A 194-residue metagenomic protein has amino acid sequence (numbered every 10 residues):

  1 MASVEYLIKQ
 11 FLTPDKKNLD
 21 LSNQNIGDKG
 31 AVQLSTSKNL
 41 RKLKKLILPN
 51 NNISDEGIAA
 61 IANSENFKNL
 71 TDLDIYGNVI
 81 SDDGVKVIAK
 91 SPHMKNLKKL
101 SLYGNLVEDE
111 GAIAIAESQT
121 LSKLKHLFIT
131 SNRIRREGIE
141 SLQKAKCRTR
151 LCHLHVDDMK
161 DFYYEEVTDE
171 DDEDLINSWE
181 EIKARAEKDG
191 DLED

Functional and structural regions predicted by a protein language model:
M1-L43: N-terminal segments that cap or nucleate solenoid repeat domains
A2-V4, Q24-V32, N52-A59, V79-K86 (+3 more regions): Short, solvent-exposed loop/turn at the beta-strand->alpha-helix junction within individual leucine-rich repeat
Y6, K16, K125-H126, R133-D194: C-terminal capping region of solenoid repeat domains
P14, K38-R41, E65-K68, P92-K95 (+2 more regions): Inter-repeat linker/turn residues at the boundaries of leucine-rich repeats
K17-L21, L43-L48, L70-I75, L97-L102 (+2 more regions): Conserved hydrophobic beta-strand positions in leucine-rich repeat
A31, T36, L40, P49 (+2 more regions): Short, contiguous, helix-prone interaction/anchoring segments in small proteins
P49, E56-N66, D72-H93, S101: Alpha-helical adaptor scaffolds
K86-A145: Ankyrin-repeat and related helical/solenoid repeat scaffolds used for protein-protein interactions
